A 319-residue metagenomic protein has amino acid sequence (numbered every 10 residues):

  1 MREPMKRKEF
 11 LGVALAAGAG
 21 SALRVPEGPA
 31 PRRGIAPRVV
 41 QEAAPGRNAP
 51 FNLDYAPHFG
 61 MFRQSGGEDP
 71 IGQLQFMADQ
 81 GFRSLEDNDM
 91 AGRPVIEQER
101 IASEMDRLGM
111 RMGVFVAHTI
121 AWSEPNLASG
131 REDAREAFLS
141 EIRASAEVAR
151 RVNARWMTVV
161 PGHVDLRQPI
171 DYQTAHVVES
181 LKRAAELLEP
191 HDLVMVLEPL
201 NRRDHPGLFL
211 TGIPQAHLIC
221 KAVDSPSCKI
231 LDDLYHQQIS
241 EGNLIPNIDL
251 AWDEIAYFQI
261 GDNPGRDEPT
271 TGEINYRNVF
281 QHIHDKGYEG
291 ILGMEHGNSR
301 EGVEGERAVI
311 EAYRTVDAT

Functional and structural regions predicted by a protein language model:
R2-A78, L210-D232, H236-T319: Histidine-acidic metal/acid-base catalytic patches
E9, A14-L23, P37, E42-P50 (+2 more regions): Active-site acidic/histidine proton-transfer and metal-coordination neighborhood in alpha/beta enzyme cores
M61-R63, D89-A91, H118-A121, H163-D165 (+4 more regions): Active-site-proximal loop/turn and secondary-structure-junction residues that shape catalytic pockets, frequently
G72-M90: Catalytic domains of carbohydrate-active enzymes, especially glycoside hydrolases
R83, R111, R155, A256 (+1 more regions): Short acidic/polar active-site loop segments enriched in Thr and Asp
E86-D106, P161-D165: Glycine-rich, proline-tolerant flexible connector loops at the mouths of alpha/beta enzymes
V95-I101, I170, G302-G305: Metal-dependent catalytic neighborhoods of phosphoester/phosphodiester hydrolases
